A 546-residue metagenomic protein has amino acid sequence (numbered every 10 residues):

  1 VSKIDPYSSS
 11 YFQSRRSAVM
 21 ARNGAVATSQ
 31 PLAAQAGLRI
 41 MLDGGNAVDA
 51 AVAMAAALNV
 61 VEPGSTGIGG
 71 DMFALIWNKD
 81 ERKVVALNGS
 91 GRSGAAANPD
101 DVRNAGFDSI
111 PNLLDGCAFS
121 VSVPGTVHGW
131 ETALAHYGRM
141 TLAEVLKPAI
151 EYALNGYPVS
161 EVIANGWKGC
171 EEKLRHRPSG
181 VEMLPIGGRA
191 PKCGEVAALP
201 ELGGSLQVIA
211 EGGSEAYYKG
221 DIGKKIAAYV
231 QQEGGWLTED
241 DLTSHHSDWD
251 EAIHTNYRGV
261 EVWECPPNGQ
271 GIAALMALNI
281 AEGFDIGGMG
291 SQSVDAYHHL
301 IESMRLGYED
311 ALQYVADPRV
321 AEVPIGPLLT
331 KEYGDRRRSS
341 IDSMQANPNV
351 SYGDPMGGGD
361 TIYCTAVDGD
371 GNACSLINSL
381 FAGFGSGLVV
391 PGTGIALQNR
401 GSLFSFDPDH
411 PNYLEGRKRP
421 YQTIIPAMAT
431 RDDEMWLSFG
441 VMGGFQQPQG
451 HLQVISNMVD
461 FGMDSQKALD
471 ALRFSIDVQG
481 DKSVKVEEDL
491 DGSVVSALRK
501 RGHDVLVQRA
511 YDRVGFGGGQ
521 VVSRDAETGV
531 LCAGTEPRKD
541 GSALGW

Functional and structural regions predicted by a protein language model:
V1-Q35, R39, A47-G213, Y217-K219 (+5 more regions): Noncatalytic scaffold domains of N-terminal-nucleophile
K3-P6, G188, G283-L380, G392-T393 (+2 more regions): Internal maturation/activation junctions in enzymes
V48-A55, A143-L154, K224-A227, S291-Y308 (+1 more regions): Short, well-structured alpha-helical segments that form the helix of a local strand-helix-strand
V60-N88, R103, W236-T238, N372-L437 (+2 more regions): Active-site rim segments in enzyme catalytic domains, especially the processed small/beta chain of N-terminal
T66, D71-N78, I362-V367, P426-M428 (+2 more regions): Short beta-strand scaffold segments in enzyme catalytic cores
W249, G358-T361, Q422-I424: Short, small/polar residue-rich loop motifs at catalytic or cofactor-binding pockets
K418, H451, D460-R513: Extended C-terminal subregions enriched in glycine
